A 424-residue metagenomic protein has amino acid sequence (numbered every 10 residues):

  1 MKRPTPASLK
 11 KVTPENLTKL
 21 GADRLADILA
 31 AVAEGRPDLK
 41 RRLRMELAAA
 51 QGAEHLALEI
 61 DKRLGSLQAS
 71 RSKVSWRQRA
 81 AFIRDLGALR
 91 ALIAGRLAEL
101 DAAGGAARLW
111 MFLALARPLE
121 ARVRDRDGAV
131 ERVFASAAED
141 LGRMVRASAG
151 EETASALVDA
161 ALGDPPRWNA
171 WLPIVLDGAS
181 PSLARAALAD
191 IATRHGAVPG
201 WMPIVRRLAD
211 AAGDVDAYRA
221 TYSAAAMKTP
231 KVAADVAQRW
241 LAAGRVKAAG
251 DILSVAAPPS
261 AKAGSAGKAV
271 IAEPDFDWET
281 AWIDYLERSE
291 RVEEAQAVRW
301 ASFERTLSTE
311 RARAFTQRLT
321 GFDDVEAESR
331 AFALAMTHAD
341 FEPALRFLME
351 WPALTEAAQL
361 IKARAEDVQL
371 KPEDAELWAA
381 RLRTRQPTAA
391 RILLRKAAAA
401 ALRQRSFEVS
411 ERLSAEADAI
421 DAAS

Functional and structural regions predicted by a protein language model:
M1-S424: Eukaryote-biased, non-catalytic alpha-solenoid scaffold regions
